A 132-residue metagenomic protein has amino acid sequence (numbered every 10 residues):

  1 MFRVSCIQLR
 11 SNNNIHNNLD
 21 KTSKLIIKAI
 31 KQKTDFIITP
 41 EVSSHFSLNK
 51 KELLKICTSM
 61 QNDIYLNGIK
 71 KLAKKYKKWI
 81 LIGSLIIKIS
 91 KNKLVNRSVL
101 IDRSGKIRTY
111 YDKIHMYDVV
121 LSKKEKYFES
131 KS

Functional and structural regions predicted by a protein language model:
M1-N13, N18, I38, R97 (+1 more regions): Active-site-proximal beta-strand elements of phosphoester/diester hydrolases
V4, N18, T22, I26-I56 (+2 more regions): Active-site beta-strand/loop signature of hydrolases that rely on acidic residues for catalysis
R10, S43, L85-I86: Catalytic metal-binding/acid-base residues of hydrolase active sites
N13, S43-F46, Y117: Feature marks short, surface-exposed loop/turn motifs that line or immediately flank catalytic pockets and channel
K55-N67, K126-Y127: A short acidic, glycine-rich active-site loop that binds or catalyzes chemistry on phosphate/adenosine moieties
N62-K88: A short, hydrophobic beta-strand-centered structural micro-motif
I89-S132: Active-site catalytic loop in hydrolytic enzyme cores
